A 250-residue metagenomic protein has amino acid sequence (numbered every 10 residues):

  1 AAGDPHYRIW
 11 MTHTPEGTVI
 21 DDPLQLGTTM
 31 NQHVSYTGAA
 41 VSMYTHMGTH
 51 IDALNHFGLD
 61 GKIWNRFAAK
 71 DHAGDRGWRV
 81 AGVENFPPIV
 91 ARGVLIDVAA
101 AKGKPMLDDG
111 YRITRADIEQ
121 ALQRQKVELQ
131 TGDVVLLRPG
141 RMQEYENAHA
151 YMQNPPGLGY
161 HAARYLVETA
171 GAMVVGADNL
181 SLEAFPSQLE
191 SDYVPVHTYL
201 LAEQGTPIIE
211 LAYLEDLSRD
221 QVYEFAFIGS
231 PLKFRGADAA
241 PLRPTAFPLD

Functional and structural regions predicted by a protein language model:
A1-D250: Active-/binding-site microenvironments in catalytic and ligand-binding cores
